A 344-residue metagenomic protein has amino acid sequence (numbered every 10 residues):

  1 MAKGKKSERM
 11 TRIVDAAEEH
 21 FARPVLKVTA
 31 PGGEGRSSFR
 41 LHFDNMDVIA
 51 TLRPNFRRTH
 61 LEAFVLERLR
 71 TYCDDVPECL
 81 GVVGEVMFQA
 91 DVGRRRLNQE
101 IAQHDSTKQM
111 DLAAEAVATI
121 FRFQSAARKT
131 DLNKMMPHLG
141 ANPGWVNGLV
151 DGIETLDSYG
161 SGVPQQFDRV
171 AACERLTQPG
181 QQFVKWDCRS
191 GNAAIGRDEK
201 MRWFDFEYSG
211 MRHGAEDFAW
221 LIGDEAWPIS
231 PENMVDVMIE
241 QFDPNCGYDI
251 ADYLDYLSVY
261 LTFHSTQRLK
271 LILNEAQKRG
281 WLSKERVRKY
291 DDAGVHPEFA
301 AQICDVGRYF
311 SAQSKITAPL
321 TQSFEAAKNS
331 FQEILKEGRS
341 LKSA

Functional and structural regions predicted by a protein language model:
M1-V28: Juxta-kinase regulatory segment immediately upstream of eukaryotic protein kinase catalytic domains
E18-V25, L61, D168-Q178: Short Pro/Gly-enriched beta-strand edge/turn motifs at strand-loop
T29-F43, V170-E216: Active-site acidic catalytic loop and adjacent metal/ATP-binding pocket of ATP-dependent phosphoryl transfer enzymes
R36, R40-L132: ATP-binding pocket architecture of kinase catalytic cores
D105-G160, G180-Q181, G210, S283-E285: A cross-family kinase active-site recognition segment
D111, Y248-Y260: All-alpha amphipathic helical-bundle segments outside canonical DNA-binding/catalytic cores that form hydrophobic
A215-Y248, Y260-S283: Active-site activation/catalytic loop segments of kinase-like enzymes and analogous catalytic loops in related
Q267-A344: ATP/Mg2+ or Mg2+-diphosphate-binding catalytic cores that bind nucleotide phosphates or diphosphates via glycine-rich
